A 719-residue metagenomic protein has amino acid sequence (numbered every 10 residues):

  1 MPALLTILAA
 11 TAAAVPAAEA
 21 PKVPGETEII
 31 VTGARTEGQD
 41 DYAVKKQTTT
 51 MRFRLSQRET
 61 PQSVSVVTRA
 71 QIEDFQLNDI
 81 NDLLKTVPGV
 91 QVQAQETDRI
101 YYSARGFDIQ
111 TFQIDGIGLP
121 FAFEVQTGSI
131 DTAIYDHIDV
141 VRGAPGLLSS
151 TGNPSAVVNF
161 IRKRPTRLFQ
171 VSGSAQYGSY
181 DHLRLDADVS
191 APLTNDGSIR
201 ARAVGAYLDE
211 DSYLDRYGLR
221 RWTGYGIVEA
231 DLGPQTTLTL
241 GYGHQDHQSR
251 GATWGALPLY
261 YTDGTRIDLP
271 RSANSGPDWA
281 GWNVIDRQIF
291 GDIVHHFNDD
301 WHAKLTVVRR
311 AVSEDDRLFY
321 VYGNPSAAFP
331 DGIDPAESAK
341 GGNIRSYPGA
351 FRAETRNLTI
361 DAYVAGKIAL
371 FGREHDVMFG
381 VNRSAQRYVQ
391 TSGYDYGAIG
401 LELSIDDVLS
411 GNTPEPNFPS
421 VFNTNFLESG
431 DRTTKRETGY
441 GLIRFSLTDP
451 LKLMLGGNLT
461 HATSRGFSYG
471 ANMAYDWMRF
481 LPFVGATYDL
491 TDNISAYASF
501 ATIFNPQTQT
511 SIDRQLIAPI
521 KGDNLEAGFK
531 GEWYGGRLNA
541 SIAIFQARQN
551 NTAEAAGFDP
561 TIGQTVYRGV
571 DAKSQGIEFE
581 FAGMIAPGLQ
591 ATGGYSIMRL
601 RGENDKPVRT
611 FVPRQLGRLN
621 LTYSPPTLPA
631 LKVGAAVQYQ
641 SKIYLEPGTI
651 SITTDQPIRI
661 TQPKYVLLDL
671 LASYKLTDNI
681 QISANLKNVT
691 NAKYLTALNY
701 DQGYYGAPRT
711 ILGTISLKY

Functional and structural regions predicted by a protein language model:
E26-F169, A527: Acidic, small-polar-rich N-terminal luminal/periplasmic segments of exported/outer-membrane proteins
F121, A133-D136, L147-G224, L232-T236 (+2 more regions): Outer-membrane beta-barrel translocator/receptor signature
L208-S212, Y225-D231, Q235-H296, A311-T355 (+4 more regions): Acidic/polar loop-and-plug regions of large Gram-negative outer-membrane beta-barrel proteins
E229-D231, T355, E374-Q386, E428-Q549 (+3 more regions): Structural signature of Gram-negative outer-membrane beta-barrels, strongest in the C-terminal barrel of TonB-dependent
I289-A311, Y347-F467: Face-selective signature of the C-terminal outer-membrane beta-barrel domain
V294-N298, H302-V308, V312-Y320, K521-M584 (+2 more regions): Membrane-embedded beta-barrel scaffold of Gram-negative outer-membrane proteins
P450, Q546, Y567-G648, T690: Gram-negative outer-membrane beta-barrel transporters
T627, Q638-T649, L670-Y719: C-terminal beta-signal and adjacent terminal beta-strands/loops of Gram-negative outer-membrane beta-barrel proteins
